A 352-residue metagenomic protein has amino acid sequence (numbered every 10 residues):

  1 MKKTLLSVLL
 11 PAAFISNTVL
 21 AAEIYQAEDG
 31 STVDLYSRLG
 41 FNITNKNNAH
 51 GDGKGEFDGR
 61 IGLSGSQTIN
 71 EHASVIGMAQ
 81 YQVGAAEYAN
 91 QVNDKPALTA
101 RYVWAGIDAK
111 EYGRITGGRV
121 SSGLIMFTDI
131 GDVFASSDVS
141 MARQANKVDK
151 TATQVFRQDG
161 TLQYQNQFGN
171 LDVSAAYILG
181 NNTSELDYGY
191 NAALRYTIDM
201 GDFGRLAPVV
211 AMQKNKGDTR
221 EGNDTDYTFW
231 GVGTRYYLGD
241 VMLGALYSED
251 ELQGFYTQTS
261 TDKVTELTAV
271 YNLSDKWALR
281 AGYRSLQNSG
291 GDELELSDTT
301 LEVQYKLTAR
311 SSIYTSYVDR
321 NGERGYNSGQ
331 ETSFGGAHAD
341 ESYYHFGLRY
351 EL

Functional and structural regions predicted by a protein language model:
M1-E28: Cleavable N-terminal export/targeting peptides
E23-N45, A49-N182, L186-Y188, Y196-I198: Outer membrane beta-barrel
F41-N45, Y81-A85, S121-G123, N170 (+9 more regions): Transmembrane beta-strands of outer-membrane beta-barrel pores
H50-E56, Q91-A97, A152-Q154, L179-Y188 (+4 more regions): Replace "Gram-negative outer membrane beta-barrel proteins" with "bacterial and organellar outer membrane beta-barrel
F57-I61, R101-A105, Q158-L162, Y190-A192 (+4 more regions): Hydrophobic, lipid-facing positions within transmembrane beta-strands of outer-membrane proteins
I69-V75, E111-I115, N170-V173, G201-P208 (+3 more regions): Repeated loop/turn-to-beta-strand initiation elements of outer-membrane beta-barrel proteins
D187-L301: Detector for outer-membrane/organellar transmembrane beta-barrel domains, recognizing the amphipathic beta-strand
Y305-L307, G336-L352: Outer-membrane beta-barrel "beta-signal"
